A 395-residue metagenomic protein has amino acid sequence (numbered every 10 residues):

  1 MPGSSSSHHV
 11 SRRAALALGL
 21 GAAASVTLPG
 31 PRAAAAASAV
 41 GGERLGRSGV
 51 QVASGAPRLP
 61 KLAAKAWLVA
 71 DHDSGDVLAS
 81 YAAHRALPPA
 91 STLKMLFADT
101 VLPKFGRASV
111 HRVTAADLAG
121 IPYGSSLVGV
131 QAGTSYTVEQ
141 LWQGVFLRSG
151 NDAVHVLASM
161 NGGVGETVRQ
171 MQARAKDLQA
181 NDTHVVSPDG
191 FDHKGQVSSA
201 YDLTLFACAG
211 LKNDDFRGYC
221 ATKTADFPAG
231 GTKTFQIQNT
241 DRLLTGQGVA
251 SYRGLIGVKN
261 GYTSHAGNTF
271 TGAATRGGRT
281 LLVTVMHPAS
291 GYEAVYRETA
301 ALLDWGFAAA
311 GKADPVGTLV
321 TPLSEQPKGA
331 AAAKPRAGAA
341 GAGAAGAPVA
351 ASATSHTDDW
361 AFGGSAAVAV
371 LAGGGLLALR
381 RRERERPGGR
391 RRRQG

Functional and structural regions predicted by a protein language model:
P2-S11, L18-Y201, L205-G210, D214: Active-site-adjacent loops and short helices of periplasmic peptidoglycan-processing enzymes
P2-V10, A34-L62, E166-G343, D358: Penicillin-recognizing serine hydrolase domain
R13, G21, P29, S352 (+1 more regions): Compositionally biased, intrinsically disordered low-complexity segments
R13-A14, M95, R276, R381-E383: Hydrophobic alpha-helical segments, especially transmembrane helices and their immediate juxtamembrane helical caps
P88-F97, V101, V295-A309, G395: A signal for specific C-terminal beta-sheet/loop modules enriched in small/flexible residues with GP/PG/PP motifs
A309-G395: Conserved SxxK-family serine transpeptidase/carboxypeptidase catalytic domain of penicillin-binding proteins
